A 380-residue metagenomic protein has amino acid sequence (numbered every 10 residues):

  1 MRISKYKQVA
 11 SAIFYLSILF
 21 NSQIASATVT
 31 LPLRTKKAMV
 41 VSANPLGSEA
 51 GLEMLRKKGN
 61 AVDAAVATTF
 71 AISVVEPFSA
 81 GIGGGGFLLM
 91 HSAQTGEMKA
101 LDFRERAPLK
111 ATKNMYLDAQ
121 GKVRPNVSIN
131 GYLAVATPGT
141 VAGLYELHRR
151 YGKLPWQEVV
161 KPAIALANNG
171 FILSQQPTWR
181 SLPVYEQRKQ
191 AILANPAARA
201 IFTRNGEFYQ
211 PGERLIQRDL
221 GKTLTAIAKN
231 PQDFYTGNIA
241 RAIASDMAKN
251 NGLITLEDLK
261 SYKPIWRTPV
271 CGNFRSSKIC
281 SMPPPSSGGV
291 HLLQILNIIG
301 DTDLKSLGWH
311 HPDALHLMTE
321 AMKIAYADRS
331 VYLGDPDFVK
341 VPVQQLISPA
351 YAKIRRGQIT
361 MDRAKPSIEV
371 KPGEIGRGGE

Functional and structural regions predicted by a protein language model:
M1-I13: Bacterial N-terminal signal peptides that target proteins for export
S11-S22: Bacterial N-terminal signal peptides
A27-E49, E53, A61-K229, F234-T236 (+3 more regions): Noncatalytic scaffold domains of N-terminal-nucleophile
R149-L154, P231-D233, I299-S306, R329-L333: Short helix-capping/linker segments at secondary-structure and domain boundaries
L193, G289-K305: M16/insulysin-pitrilysin zinc metalloprotease superfamily fold
T302-E380: Internal maturation/activation junctions in enzymes
